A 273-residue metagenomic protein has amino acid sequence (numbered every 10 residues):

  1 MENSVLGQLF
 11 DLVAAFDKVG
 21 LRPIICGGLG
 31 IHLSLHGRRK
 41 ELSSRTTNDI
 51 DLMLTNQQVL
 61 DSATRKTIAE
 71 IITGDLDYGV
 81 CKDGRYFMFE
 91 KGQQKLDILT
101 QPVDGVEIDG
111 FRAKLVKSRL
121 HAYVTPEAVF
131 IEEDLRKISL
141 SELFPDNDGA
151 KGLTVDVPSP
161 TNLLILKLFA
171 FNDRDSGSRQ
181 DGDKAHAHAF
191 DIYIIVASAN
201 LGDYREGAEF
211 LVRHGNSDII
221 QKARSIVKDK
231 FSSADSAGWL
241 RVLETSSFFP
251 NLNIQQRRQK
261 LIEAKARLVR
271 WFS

Functional and structural regions predicted by a protein language model:
M1-S273: Compositionally biased terminal segments of proteins
